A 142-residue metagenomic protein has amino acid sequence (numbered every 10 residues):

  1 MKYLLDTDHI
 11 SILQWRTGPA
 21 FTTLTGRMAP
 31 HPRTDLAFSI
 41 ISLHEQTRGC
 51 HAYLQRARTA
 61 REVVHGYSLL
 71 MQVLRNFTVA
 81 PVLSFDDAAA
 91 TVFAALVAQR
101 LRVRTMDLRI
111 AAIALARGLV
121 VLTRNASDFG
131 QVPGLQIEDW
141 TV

Functional and structural regions predicted by a protein language model:
M1-K2, A111, L115-V142: Acidic, PIN/NYN-like endoribonuclease modules and their adjacent C-terminal/linker elements
M1-S42, A52-M71: Short, well-structured N-terminal submotif of metal-dependent ribonuclease cores
L5-D6, S39, V103-R104, N125 (+1 more regions): Histidine- and aromatic-rich ligand-binding microenvironments
I10, L43-Q46, A90, F129: A generic structural signal for short hydrophobic patches within well-formed alpha-helices
Q14-T17, C50, V97, P133 (+1 more regions): Short, flexible helix/strand-to-coil boundary loops that buttress conserved ligand/catalytic motifs in alpha/beta
R48-L54, R75-L122: Active-site neighborhoods of divalent-metal-dependent phosphate/nucleic-acid chemistry enzymes
